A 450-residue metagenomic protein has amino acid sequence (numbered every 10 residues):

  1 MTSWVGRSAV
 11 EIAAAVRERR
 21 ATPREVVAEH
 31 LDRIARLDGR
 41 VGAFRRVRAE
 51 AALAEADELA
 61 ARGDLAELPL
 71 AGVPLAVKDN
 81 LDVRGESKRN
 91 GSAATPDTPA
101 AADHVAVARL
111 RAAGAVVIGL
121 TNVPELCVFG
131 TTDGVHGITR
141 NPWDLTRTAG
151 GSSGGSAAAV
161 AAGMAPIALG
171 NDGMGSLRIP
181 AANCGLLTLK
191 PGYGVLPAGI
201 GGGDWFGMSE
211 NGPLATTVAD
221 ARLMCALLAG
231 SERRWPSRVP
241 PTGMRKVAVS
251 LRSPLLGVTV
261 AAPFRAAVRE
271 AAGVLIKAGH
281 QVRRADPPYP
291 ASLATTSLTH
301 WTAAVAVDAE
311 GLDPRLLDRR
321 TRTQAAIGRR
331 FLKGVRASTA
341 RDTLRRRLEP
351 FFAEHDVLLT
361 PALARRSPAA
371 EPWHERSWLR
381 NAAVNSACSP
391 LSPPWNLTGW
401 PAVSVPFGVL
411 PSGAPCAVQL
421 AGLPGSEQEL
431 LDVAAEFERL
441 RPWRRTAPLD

Functional and structural regions predicted by a protein language model:
M1-A54, G273-H280, E349, T446-D450: An N-terminal boundary/leader segment
R19, H30, G72, A112 (+3 more regions): Glycine-rich, small-residue loops and helix-cap segments that act as flexible hinges at active-site edges
P23-A28, D57, A262-D286, A309-P314 (+3 more regions): Acyltransferase
A52-A54, R62-V135: Acidic/His- and Gly-rich active-site-bordering loop/insert found across diverse amide/peptide-bond hydrolases
L59-P74, D220, P240-A248: Immediate post-signal peptide segment of exported/extracytoplasmic ligand-binding proteins
L70-N90, M244-S250, T299-E349, P361-R365 (+1 more regions): Short helix-loop capping/hinge segments that flank enzyme active sites or metal/cofactor-binding pockets
A102-C225, L397, P401-V409, A414-A417: Short glycine/serine-rich loop segments
K190-A266, E270, Y289, R441-D450: A short helix-breaking turn/cap at a secondary-structure junction
